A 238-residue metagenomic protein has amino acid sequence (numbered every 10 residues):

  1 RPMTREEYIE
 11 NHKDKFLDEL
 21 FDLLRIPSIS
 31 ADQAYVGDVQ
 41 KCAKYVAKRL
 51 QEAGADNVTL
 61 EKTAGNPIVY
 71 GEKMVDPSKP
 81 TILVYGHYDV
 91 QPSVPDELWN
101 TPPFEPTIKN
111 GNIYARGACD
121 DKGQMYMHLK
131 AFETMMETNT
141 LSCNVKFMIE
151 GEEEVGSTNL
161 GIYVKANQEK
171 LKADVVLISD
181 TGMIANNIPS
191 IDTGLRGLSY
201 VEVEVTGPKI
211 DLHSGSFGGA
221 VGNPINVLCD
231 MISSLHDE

Functional and structural regions predicted by a protein language model:
M3-D96: N-terminal helical capping/dimerization or prosegment-like subdomains of hydrolases acting on amide or phosphate bonds
N11, K15, G37, K41 (+5 more regions): Conserved active-site and cofactor/substrate-binding residues in soluble primary-metabolism enzymes
K13, L50, G54, M136 (+2 more regions): Structural signal for hydrophobic packing residues in well-ordered secondary-structure cores of soluble enzyme domains
F21, Y70, K146, Y200-E204: Beta-strand secondary-structure signal
K79-K146: Active-site metal-coordination/substrate-binding segment of hydrolases, especially metallo-dependent peptidases
C119-G194: Acidic/histidine-rich catalytic neighborhood of metal-dependent amide-processing enzymes
G161, Q168-E238: Midchain, well-structured core segments that form catalytic/ion-binding scaffolds
